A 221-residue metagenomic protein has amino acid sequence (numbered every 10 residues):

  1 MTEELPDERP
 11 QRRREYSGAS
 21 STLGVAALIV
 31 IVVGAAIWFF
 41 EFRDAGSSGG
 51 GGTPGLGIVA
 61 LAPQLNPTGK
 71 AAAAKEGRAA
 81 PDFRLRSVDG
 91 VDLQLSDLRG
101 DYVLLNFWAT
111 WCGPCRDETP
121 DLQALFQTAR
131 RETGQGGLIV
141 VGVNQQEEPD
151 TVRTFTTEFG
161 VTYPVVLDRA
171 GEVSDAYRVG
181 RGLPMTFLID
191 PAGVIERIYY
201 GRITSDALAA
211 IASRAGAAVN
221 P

Functional and structural regions predicted by a protein language model:
M1-A79, P221: N-terminal targeting signals for export/organelle localization
T22, T154-T162, L167-P221: Thiol/disulfide oxidoreductase modules built on the thioredoxin-like
A72-G77, D82-V103, Q127: A short beta-strand-turn-helix
F83, L93, L98, F107-W108 (+3 more regions): Conserved hydrophobic/aromatic "anchor" residues that stabilize well-ordered secondary structure elements
R99, F107-A124: Conserved redox-active cysteine motifs that mediate thiol-disulfide chemistry, especially di-cysteine Cys-X(1-2)-Cys
D101-Y102, T119-V143, T157: Conserved helix-turn-beta segment immediately C-terminal to the redox Cys motif in thioredoxin-like folds
L104-N106, G142, L188: Hydrophobic beta-strand core positions in alpha/beta domains
G134-P149, V161-G171: Thiol-based oxidoreductase modules, predominantly thioredoxin-like and allied folds used for disulfide exchange
